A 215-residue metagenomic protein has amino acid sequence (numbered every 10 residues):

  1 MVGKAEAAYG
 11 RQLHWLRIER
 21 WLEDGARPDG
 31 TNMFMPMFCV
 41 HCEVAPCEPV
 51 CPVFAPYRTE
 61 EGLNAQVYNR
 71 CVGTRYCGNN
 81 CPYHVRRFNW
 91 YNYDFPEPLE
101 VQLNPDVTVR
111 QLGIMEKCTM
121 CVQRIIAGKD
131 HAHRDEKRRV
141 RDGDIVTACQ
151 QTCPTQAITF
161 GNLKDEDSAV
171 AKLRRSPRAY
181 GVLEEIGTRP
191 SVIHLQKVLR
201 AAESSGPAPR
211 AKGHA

Functional and structural regions predicted by a protein language model:
M1-A215: Non-ligating segments of multi-cofactor redox enzymes
